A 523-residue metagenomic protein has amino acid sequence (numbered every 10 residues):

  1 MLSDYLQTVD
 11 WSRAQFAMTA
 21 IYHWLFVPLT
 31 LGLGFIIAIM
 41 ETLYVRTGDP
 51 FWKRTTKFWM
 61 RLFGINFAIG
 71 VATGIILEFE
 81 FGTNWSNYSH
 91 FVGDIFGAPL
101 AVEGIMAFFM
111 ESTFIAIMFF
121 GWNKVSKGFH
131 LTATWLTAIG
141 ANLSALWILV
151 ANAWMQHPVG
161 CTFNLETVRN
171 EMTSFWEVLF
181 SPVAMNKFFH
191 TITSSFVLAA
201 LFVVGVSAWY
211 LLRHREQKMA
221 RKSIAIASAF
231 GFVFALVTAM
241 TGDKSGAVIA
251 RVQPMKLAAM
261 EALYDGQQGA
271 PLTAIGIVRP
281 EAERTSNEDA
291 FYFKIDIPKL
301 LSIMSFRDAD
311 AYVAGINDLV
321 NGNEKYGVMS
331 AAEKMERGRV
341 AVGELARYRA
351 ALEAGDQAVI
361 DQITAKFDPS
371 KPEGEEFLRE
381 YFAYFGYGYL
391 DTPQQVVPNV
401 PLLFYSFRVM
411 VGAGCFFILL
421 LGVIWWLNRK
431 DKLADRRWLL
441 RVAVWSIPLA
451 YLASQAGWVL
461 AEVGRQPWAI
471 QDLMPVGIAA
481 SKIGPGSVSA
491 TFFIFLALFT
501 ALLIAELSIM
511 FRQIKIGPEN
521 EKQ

Functional and structural regions predicted by a protein language model:
M1-I21, G48-T55, F79-A101, A153-F189 (+6 more regions): Membrane-interface interhelical loops and short amphipathic "cap" helices that link adjacent transmembrane segments
L2-R46, R54-F58, F63-G70: N-terminal signal-anchor module of multipass membrane proteins
T47-I65, F91-G97, A101, G121-I139 (+2 more regions): Membrane-interfacial loop-to-helix junctions in multi-pass inner-membrane proteins
G64-T73, W135-P158, G231-G242, I363 (+1 more regions): Hydrophobic alpha-helical membrane-insertion segments
N66-L136, A153, V463-Q466: Membrane-interface helix-loop-helix modules in multi-pass inner-membrane proteins
A116-K124, F129-W135, L146-M155, F175 (+2 more regions): Internal alpha-helical transmembrane segments
A151, V233-A350: Aromatic-rich transmembrane-lumenal/periplasmic boundary elements in polytopic membrane proteins
D391, Q395-W458, S489-Q513: C-terminal substrate/ligand-recognition segments
